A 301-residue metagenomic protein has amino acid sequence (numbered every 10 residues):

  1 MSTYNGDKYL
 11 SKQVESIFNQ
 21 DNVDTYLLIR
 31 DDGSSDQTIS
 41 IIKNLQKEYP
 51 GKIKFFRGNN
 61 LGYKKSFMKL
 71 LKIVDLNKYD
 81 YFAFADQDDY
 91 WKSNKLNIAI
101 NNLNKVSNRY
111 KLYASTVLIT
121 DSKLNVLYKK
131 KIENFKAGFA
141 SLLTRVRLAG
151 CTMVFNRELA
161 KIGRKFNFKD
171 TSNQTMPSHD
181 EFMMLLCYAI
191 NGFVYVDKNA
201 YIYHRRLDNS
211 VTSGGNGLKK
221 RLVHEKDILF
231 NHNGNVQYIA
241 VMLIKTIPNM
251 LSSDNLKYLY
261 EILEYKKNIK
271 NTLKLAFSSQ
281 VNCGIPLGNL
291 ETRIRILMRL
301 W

Functional and structural regions predicted by a protein language model:
M1-G217, L297: Nucleotide-sugar donor-binding/catalytic module of glycosyltransferases that assemble extracellular/cell-envelope
F166-S172, A200, R205-W301: C-terminal subregions of glycosyltransferases and related glycan-biosynthesis enzymes
